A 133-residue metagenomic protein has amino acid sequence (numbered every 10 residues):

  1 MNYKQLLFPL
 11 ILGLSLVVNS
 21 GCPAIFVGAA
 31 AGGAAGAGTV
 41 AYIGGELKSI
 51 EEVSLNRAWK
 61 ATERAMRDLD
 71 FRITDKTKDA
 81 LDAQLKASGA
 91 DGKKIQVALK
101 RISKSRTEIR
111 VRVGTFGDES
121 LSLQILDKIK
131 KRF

Functional and structural regions predicted by a protein language model:
M1, G21-A24: Absolute protein N-terminus
M1-F8: Bacterial N-terminal signal peptides that target proteins for export
F8, V17-G21: C-terminal motif of bacterial Sec signal peptides marking the signal peptidase cleavage site
G13-L14: Repetitive helical segments and hydrophobic/amphipathic motifs
A24-F133: Ser/Thr-rich, low-complexity intrinsically disordered terminal regions
